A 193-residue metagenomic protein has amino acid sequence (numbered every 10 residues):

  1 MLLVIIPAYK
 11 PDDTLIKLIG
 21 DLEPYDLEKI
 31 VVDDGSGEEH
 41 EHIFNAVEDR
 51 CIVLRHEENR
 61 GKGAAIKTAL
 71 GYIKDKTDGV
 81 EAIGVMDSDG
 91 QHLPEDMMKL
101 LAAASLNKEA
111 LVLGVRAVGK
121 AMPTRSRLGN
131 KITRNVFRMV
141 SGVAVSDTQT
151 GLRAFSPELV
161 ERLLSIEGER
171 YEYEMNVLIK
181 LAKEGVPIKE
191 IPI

Functional and structural regions predicted by a protein language model:
L2-L3, N176: Cell-envelope/extracellular polymer assembly enzymes that use nucleotide-activated donors
K10, D34-E38, R60, A69: Conserved short acidic donor-positioning loop in nucleotide-sugar-dependent glycosyltransferases
K10-P24: Short, well-formed alpha-helical segments that are part of the catalytic scaffolds of diverse glycosyltransferases
D33-H42, G90-Q91: A conserved acidic beta->alpha catalytic loop
F44-T77: Conserved donor nucleotide-binding strand/loop of the catalytic core
E58, A64-Y72, P94-Y171: Acceptor/aglycone-binding surface of glycosyltransferases and processive sugar-polymer synthases
G79-Q91: Short beta-strand-to-loop acidic/aromatic patch adjacent to the donor-nucleotide binding site
A144, I166-E169, L178-I193: Catalytic donor-sugar/metal-binding loop of nucleotide-sugar-dependent glycosyltransferases
